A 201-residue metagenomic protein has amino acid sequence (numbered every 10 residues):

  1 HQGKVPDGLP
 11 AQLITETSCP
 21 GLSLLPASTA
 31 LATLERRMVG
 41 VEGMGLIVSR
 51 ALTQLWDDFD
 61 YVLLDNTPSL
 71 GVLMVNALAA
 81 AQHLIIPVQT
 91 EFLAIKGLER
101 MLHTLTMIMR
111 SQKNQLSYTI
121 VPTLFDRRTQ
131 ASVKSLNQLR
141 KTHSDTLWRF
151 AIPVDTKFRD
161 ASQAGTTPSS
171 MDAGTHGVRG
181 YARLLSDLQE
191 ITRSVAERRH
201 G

Functional and structural regions predicted by a protein language model:
H1-G201: P-loop NTP-binding core
